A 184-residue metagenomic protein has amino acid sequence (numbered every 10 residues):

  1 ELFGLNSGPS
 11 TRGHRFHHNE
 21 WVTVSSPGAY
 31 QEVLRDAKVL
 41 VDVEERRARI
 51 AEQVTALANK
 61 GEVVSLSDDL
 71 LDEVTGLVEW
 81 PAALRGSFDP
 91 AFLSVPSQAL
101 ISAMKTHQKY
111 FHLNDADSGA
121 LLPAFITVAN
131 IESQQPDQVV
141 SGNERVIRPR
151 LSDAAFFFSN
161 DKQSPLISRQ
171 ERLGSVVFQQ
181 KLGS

Functional and structural regions predicted by a protein language model:
E1, S184: Hydrophobic/aromatic pocket-lining and membrane-interface residues
L2-D161: His/Asp/Glu-rich acidic catalytic environments and adjacent acidic regulatory segments
F92-A99, V128-I131, I167-G183: Active-site flanking loop/helix segments enriched in acidic
N160, L166-I167: Structured, charged N-terminal subsegments at the starts of enzyme catalytic cores and at intra-chain domain/subunit
